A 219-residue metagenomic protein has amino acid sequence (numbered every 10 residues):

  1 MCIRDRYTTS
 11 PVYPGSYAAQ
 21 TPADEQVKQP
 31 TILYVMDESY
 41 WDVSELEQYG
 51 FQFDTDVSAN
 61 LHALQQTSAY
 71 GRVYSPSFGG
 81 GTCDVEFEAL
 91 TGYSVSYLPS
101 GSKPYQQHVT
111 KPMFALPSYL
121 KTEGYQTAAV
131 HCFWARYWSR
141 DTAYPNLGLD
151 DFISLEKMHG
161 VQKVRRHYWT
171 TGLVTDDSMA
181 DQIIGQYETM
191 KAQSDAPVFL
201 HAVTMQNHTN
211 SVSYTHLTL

Functional and structural regions predicted by a protein language model:
M1-D5, T215-L219: Conserved small/polar residues in nucleotide/adenosyl-binding loops
R4-T21: N-terminal hydrophobic targeting segments that direct proteins to the cell envelope
Y17-P30, Y34-D37, D42-L217: Solvent-exposed soluble domains appended to multi-pass membrane proteins
